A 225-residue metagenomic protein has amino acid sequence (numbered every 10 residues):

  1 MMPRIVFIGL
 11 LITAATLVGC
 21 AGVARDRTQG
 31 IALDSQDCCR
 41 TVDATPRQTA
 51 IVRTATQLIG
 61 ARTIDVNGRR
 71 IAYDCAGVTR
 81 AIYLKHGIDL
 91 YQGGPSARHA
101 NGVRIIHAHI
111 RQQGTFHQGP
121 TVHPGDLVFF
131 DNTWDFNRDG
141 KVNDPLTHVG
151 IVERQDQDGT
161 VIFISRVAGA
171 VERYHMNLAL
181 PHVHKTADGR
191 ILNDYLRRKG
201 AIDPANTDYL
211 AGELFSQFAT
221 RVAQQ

Functional and structural regions predicted by a protein language model:
M1-F7: Bacterial N-terminal signal peptides that target proteins for export
L10, G68, T115: Short, flexible active-site loop motifs that bind/organize anionic cofactors or intermediates
V18-G19: C-terminal motif of bacterial Sec signal peptides marking the signal peptidase cleavage site
G22-A97, R111, D208-Q225: N-terminal capping segments
R25-R27, W134, R138-Q225: Aromatic- and glycine-rich peptidoglycan recognition patches
R40-V42, Y91-R173: ...with weaker cross-activation on analogous glycine-rich loops/strands in unrelated enzymes
A81, I105-H109, G189: Alpha-helix boundary/capping detector
